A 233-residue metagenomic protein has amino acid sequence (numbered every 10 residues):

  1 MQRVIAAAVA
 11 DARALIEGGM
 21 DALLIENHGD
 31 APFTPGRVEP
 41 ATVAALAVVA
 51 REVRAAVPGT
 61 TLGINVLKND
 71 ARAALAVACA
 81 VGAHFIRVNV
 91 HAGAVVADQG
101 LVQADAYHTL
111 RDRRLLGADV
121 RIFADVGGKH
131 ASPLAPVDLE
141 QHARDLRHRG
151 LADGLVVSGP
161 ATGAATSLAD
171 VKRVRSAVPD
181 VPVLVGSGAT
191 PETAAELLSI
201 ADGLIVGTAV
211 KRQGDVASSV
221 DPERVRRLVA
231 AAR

Functional and structural regions predicted by a protein language model:
M1-A10, L62-D70, A124-Q141, A189-P191: Active-site mouth loops of central-metabolism enzymes
L15, L23, I86, L146 (+4 more regions): Conserved, mostly hydrophobic/aromatic
G19-A45, G93-D98, A152-A165, Q213-D215: Glycine-rich, proline-tolerant flexible connector loops at the mouths of alpha/beta enzymes
L23-I25, L62-V66, I86-V88, V120-V126 (+3 more regions): Hydrophobic faces of well-ordered beta-strands that scaffold small-molecule active sites in alpha/beta enzyme cores
T34-I64, Q103-A124, T166-T190, P222-R233: Alpha-helix-loop-beta-strand connector modules within alpha/beta enzyme cores
N69-G82, H142, V174-P179, V183-V206: Catalytic cores of alpha/beta
R72, A76-G154: Conserved anion-binding
V81-Q99, G150-T162, S187-T190, I200-R224: Glycine-rich phosphate-binding active-site loops on the catalytic face of alpha/beta enzymes
